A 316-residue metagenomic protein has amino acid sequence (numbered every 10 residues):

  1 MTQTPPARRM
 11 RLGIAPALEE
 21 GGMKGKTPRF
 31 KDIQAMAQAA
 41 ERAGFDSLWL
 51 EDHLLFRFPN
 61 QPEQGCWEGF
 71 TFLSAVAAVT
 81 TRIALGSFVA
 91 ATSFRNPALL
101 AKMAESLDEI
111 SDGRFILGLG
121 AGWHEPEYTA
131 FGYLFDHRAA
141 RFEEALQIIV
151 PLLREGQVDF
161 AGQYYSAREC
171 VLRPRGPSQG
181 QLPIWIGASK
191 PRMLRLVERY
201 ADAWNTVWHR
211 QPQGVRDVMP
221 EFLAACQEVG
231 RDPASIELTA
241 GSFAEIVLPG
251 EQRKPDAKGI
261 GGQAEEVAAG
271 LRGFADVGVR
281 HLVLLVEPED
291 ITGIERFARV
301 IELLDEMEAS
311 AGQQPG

Functional and structural regions predicted by a protein language model:
M1-V79, L182, L285-D290, I294 (+3 more regions): N-terminal beta1-alpha1-beta2 module of alpha/beta enzyme domains
T2-M10, F56, N60-P62, S87 (+4 more regions): Internal, glycine-rich beta/alpha segment that forms the wall or movable "lid" of small-molecule/cofactor binding
L12-P16, L48-L50, A84-S87, F115-L119 (+4 more regions): Hydrophobic faces of well-ordered beta-strands that scaffold small-molecule active sites in alpha/beta enzyme cores
P16-K31, A90-A98, Q179-S189, Q252-E265: Active-site mouth loops of central-metabolism enzymes
A17-E19, H53, A90-T92, G120-G122 (+4 more regions): Active-site beta-loop-alpha junctions enriched in small/polar residues
E41, D108, R272-D276: Non-catalytic positions within long, well-ordered alpha-helices that form the structural scaffold/packing of enzyme
R42-F45, D112, A201, V279: A structural motif
A145-V150, Q213-L223, D290-A311: C-terminal helical cap(s) of enzyme catalytic domains, especially alpha/beta-barrels
